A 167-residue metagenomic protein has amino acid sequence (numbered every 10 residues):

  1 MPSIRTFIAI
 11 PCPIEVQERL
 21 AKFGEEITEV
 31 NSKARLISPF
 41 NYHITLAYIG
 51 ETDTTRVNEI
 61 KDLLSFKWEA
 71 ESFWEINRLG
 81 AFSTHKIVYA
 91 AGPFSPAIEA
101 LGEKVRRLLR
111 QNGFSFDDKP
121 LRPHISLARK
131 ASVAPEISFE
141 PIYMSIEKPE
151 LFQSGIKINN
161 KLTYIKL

Functional and structural regions predicted by a protein language model:
M1-L167: Histidine-dependent nucleotide/RNA phosphoesterase domain, centered on the 2H-phosphoesterase fold with its duplicated
